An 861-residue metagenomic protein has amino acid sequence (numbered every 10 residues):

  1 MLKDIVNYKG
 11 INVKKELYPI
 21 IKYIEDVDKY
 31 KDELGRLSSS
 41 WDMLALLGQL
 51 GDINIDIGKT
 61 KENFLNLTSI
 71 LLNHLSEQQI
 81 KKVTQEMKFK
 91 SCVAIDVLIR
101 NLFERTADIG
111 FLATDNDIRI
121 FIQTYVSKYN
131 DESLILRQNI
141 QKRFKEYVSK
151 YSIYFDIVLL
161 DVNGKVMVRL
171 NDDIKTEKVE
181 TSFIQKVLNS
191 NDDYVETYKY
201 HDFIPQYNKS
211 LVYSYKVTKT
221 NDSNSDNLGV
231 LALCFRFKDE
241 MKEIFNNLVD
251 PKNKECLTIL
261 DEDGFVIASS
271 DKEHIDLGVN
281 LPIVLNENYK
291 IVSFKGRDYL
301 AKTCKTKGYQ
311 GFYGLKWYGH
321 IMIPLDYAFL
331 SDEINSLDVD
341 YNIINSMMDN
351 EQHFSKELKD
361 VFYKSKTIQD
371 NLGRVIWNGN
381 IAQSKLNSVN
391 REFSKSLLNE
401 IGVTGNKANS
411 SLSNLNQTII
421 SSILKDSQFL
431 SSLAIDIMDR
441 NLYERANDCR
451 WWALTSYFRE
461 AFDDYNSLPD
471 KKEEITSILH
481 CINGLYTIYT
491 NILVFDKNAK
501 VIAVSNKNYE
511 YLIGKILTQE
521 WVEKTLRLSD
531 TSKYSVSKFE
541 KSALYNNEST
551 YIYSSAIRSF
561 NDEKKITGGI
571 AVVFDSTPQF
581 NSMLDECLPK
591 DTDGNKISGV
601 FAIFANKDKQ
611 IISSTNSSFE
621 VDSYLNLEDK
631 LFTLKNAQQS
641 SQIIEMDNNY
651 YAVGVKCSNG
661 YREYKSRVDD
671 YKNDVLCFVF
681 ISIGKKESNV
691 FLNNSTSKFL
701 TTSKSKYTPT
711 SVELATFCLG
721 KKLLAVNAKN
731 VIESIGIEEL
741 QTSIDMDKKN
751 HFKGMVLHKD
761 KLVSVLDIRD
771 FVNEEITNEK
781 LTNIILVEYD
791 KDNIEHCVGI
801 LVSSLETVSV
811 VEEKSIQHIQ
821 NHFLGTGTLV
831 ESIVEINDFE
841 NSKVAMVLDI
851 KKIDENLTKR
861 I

Functional and structural regions predicted by a protein language model:
L2-Q78, L277-S422, S623-L700: Extracellular/periplasmic juxtamembrane segments that couple receptor/chemosensory ectodomains to their
E33-D192, I244-L248, V375-T531, L584-C587: Extracytoplasmic/periplasmic sensory segments of membrane signal-transduction proteins
L112, R119-I122, K165-N171, L260 (+6 more regions): Amphipathic coiled-coil signal-relay and dimerization helices
T114, I157-G164, C256-D263, S293 (+3 more regions): Short hydrophobic alpha-helical segments used for membrane anchoring or interfacial signaling
R137-Y151, D173, V230-N288, L325-M348 (+4 more regions): Solvent-exposed, extracytoplasmic
Q141, E146-E240, N288-A301, N483-N491 (+2 more regions): Extracytoplasmic/periplasmic ligand-binding sensor regions of membrane-associated signaling proteins
V212, L228-C234, K316-M322, I552 (+7 more regions): Short hydrophobic beta-strand segments that form the core of ligand-binding sensory/regulatory domains
G684-I861: An acidic, low-aromatic, low-complexity terminal/linker signal
